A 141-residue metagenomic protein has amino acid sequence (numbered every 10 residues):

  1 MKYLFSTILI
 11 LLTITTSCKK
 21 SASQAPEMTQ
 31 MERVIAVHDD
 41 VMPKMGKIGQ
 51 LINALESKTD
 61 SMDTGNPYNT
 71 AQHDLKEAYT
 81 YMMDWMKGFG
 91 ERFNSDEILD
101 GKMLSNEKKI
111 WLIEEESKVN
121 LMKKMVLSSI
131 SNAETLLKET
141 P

Functional and structural regions predicted by a protein language model:
M1-L4: Positively charged n-region of N-terminal signal peptides that target proteins for export
S6-L9: Sec-dependent N-terminal signal peptides
I14-S17: C-terminal motif of bacterial Sec signal peptides marking the signal peptidase cleavage site
K19-G65: Immediate post-signal-peptide N-terminus of mature secreted/exported proteins
V37, V41, M45, L104-P141: C-terminal amphipathic alpha-helix
K44-L51, A78, W85, M125 (+1 more regions): Amphipathic, well-ordered alpha-helical segments in soluble domains
I52-D63, F89, F93-D96, D100 (+2 more regions): Secondary-structure edge/capping motif, primarily at the C-terminal ends of alpha-helices and the immediately following
Y68-V119: Long, amphipathic, charge-rich alpha-helical segments that form helical bundles/coiled-coils
